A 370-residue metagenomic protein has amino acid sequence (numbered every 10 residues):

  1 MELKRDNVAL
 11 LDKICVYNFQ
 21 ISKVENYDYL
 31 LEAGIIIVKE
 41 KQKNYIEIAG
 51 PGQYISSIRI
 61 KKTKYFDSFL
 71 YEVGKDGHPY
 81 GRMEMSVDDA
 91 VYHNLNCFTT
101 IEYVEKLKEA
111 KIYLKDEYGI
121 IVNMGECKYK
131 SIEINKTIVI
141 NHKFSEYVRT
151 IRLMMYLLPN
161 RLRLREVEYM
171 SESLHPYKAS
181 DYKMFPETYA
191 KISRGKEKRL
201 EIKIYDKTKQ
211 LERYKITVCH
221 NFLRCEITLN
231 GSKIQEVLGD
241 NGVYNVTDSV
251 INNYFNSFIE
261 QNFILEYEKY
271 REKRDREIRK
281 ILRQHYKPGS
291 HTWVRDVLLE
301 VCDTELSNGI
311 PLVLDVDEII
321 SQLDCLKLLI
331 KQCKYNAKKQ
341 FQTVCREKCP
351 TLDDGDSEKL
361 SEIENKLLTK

Functional and structural regions predicted by a protein language model:
M1-C325, E347-K370: Structured, helix-rich domain cores that form ligand/interaction pockets
H291, K331-Q342: Helix-turn-helix DNA-binding segment
